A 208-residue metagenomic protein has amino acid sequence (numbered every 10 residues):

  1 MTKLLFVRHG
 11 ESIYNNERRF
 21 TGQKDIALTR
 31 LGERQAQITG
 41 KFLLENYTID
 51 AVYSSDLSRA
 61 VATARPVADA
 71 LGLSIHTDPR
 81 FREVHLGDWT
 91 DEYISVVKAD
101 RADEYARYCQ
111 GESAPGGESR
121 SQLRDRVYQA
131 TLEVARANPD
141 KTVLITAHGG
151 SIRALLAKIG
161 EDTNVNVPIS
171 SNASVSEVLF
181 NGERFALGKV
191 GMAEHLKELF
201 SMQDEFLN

Functional and structural regions predicted by a protein language model:
M1-L5: Extreme N-terminal starter segment of soluble prokaryotic enzymes
F6-T63, S113-Y128: Loop-to-helix element that buttresses phosphate recognition and phosphoryl-transfer chemistry
I38-R101: Phosphate-coordination/substrate-recognition cap region in phosphate-metabolizing enzymes
E45-T48, V134-K141: Glycine-rich phosphate-binding loop signature in dinucleotide/nucleotide-binding domains
P66, A154-K158: Active-site signature of alpha/beta-hydrolase-fold catalytic machinery across serine- and Asp/Cys-nucleophile hydrolases
H148: Short basic (Lys/Arg) and small-residue
D162-A186: Domain-level recognition of soluble alpha/beta enzyme cores, biased toward histidine phosphatases/phosphomutases
G188-N208: Acidic, His/Gly-rich catalytic cores of divalent-metal-dependent hydrolytic chemistry
